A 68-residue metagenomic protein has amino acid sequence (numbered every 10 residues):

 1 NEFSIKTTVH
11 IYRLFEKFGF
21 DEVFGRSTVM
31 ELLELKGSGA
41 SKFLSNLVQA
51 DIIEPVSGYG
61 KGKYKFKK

Functional and structural regions predicted by a protein language model:
N1-K68: C-terminal regulatory or interaction extensions
